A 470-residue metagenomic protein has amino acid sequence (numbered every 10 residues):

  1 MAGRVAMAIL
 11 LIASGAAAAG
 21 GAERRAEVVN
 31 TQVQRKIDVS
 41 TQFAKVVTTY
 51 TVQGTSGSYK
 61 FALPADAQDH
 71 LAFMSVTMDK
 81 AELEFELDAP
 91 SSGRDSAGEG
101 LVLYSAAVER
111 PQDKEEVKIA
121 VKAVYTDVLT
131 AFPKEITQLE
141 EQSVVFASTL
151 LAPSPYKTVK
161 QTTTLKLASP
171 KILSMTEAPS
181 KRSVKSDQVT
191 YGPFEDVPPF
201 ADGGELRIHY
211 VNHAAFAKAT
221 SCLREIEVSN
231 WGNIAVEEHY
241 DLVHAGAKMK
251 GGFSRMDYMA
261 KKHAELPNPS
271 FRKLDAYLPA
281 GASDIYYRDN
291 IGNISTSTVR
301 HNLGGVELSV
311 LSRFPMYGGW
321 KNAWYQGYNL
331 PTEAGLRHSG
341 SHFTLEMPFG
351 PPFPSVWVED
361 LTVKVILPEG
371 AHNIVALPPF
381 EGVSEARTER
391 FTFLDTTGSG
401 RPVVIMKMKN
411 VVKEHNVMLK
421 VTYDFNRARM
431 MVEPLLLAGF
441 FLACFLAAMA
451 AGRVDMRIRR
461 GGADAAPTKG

Functional and structural regions predicted by a protein language model:
G3-A19: Cleavable N-terminal signal peptides of Sec/SRP-targeted secreted and luminal proteins
G15-G470: Lumenal/extracellular ectodomains and adaptor appendage modules of the eukaryotic vesicle/secretory system
